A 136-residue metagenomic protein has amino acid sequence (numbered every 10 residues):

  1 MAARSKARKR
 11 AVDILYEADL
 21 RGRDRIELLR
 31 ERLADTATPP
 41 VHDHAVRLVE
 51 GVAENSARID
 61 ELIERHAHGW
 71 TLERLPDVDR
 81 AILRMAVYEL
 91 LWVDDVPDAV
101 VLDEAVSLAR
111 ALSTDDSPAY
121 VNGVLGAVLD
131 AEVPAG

Functional and structural regions predicted by a protein language model:
M1-G136: N-terminal interaction/assembly modules
